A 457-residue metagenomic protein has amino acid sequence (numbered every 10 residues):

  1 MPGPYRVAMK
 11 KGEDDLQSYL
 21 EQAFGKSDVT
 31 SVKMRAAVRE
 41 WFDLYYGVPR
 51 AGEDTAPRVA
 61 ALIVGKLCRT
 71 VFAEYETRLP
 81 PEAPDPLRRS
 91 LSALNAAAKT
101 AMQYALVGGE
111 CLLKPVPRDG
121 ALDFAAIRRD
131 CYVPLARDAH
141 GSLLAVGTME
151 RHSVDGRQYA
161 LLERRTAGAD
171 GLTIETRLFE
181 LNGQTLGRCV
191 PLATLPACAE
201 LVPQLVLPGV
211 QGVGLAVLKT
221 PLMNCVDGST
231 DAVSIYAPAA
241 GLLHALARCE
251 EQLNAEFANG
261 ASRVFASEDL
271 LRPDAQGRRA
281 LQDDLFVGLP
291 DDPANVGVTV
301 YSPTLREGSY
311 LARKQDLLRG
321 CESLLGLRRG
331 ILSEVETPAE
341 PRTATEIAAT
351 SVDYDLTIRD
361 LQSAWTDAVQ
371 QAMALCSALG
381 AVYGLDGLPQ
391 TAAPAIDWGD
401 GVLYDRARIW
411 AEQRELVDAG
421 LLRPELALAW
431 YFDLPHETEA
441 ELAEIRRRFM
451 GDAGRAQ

Functional and structural regions predicted by a protein language model:
M1-L143, A456-Q457: Extended, helix-rich architectural segments
L87, L289-R408, R446-A453: Surface-exposed loop-to-helix/strand elements on domain peripheries
A101, V116, F257-F265, I331-T337 (+3 more regions): Short coil/turn segments at secondary-structure boundaries
L112-G228: Extended, regular secondary-structure scaffolds
P196-A349: Extended, charged amphipathic alpha-helical segments
A374-G384, G420-A440: Long amphipathic alpha-helical coiled-coil segments
G401-A429, G451-G454: Periodic self-assembly scaffolds
F432-Q457: Long, highly charged low-complexity segments enriched in Glu/Asp and Lys/Arg with interspersed Ser/Thr
